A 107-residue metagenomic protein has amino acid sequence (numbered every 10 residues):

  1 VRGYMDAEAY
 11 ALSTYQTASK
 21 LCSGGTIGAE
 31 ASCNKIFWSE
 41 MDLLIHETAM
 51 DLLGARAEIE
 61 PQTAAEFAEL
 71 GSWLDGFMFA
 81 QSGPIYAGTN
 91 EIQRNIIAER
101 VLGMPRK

Functional and structural regions predicted by a protein language model:
V1-K107: Alpha-helical interface subdomain recognition
